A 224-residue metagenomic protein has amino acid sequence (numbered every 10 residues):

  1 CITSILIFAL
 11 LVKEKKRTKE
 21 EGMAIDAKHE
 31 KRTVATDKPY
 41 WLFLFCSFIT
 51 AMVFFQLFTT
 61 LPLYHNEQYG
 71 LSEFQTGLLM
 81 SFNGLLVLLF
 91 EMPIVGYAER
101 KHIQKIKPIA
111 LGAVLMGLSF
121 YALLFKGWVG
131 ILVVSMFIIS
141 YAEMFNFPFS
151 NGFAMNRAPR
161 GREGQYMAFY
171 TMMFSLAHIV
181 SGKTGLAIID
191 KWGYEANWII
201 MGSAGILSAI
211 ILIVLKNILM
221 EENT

Functional and structural regions predicted by a protein language model:
C1, A187-G205: A membrane-interface helix-boundary motif in multi-pass transporters
C1-E20, I211-K216: C-terminal membrane-cytosol helix-exit motif in multi-pass small-molecule transporters
L11-C46: Juxtamembrane intracellular "pre-TM" segments in multi-pass secondary transporters
T59-L79: Short amphipathic helix-loop junctions that connect adjacent transmembrane helices in Major Facilitator Superfamily/SLC
F90-I103, I189: Helix-to-loop junctions at the C-terminal end of transmembrane segments in multipass secondary transporters
K107-A122: Structural signature of the two symmetry-related core transmembrane helices
F145-A158: Intracellular juxtamembrane helix-capping segments at the cytosolic ends of symmetry-related transmembrane helices
F153, R160-W192: A late C-terminal transmembrane helix in Major Facilitator Superfamily
